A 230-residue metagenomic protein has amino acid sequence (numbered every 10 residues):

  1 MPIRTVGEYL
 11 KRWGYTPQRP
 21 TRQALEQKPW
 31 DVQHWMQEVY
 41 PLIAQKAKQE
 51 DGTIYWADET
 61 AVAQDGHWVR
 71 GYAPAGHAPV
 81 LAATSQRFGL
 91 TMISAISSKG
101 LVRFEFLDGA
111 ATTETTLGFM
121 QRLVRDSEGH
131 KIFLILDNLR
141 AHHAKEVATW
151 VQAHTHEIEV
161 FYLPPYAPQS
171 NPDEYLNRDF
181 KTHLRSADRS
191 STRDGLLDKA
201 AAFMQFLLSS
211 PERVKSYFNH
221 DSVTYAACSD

Functional and structural regions predicted by a protein language model:
M1-D230: Short functional hotspots at interaction and active-site rims
